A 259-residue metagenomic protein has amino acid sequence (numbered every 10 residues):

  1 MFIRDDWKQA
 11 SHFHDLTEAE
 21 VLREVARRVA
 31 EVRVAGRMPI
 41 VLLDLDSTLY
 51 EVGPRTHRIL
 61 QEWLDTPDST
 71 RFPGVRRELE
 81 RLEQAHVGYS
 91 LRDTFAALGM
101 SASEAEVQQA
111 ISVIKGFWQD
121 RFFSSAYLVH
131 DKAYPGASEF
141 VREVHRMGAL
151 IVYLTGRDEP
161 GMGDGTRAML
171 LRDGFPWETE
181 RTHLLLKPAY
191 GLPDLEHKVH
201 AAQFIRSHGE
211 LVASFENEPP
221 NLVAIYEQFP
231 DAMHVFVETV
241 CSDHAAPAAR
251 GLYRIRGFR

Functional and structural regions predicted by a protein language model:
F2-A30: Short coil-to-helix leader/linker segments, especially the first N-terminal amphipathic alpha-helix with its helix
F2-H12, I40, D46-R172, R181-K187: Alpha-helical substrate-recognition element adjacent to the catalytic core
L16-E20, S124-P135, L192-E196, E216: Conserved phosphate-coordination/catalytic loops
R23-A30, P135, E139-R142, R146 (+4 more regions): Surface-exposed alpha-helical segments enriched in charged/polar residues
V32-R37, M147-A149, I205-E210: Glycine-rich phosphate-binding loop signature in dinucleotide/nucleotide-binding domains
I40-L42, V212-A213: Hydrophobic "anchor" residues on beta-strands that sit immediately upstream of conserved functional sites
R157-V212, P219-Q228: Substrate-recognition "cap/lid" segment bordering the active-site pocket of phosphatases
H208-F258: Acidic, Mg2+-coordinating phosphoryl-transfer loop and its flanking beta/alpha structural elements, shared across
